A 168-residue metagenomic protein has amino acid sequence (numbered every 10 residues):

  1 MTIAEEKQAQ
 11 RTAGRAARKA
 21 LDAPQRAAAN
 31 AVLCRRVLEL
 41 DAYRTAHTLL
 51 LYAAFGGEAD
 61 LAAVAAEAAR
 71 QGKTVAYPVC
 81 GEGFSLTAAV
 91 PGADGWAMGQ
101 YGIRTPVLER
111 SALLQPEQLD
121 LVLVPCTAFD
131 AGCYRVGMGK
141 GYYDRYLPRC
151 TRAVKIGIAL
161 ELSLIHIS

Functional and structural regions predicted by a protein language model:
T2-Q118: N-terminal active-site beta-alpha-beta segment that forms phosphate/nucleotide-binding and substrate-recognition loops
G14, Q118-G157: Active-site beta-strand/loop microenvironment that shapes enzyme catalytic pockets
L21, F129-D130, L162-S163: A short, flexible beta-alpha/helix-coil linker loop
Y52-A54, P78, V124-P125, G157-A159: Short beta-strand segments
E67, R149, E161: Active-site catalytic microenvironments for nucleophilic, acid-base chemistry
G81-E82, A159-S163: Short beta-alpha junction loops
I165-I167: Conserved small/polar residues in nucleotide/adenosyl-binding loops
